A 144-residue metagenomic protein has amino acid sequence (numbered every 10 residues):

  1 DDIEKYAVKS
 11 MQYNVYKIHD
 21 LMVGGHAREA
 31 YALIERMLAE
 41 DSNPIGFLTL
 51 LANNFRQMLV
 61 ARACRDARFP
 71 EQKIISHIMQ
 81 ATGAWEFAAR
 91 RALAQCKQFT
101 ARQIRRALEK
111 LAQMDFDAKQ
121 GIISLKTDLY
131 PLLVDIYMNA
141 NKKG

Functional and structural regions predicted by a protein language model:
D1-V23: Loop-to-helix "switch" segment enriched in basic and acidic residues adjacent to catalytic/ligand pockets
N14-K17, V23-G144: Helix-rich C-terminal "collar"/helical-bundle subdomain used as an assembly and partner-interaction module in RFC-like
